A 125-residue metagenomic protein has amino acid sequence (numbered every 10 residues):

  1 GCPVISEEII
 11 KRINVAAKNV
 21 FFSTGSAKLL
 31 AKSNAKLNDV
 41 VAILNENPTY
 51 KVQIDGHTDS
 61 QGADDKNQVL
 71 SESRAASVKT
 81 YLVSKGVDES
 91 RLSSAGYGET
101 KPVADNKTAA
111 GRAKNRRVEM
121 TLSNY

Functional and structural regions predicted by a protein language model:
G1-K51, Y125: Periplasmic peptidoglycan-binding/tethering modules of Gram-negative envelope proteins
A27-N34, Q53-Y125: Periplasmic OmpA-like peptidoglycan-binding domain that tethers envelope proteins to the cell wall
